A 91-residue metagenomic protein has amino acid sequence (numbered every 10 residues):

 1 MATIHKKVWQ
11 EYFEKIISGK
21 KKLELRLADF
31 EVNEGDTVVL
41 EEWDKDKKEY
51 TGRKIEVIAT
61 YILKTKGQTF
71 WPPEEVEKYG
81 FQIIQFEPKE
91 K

Functional and structural regions predicted by a protein language model:
M1-A28: Compositionally biased, charged N-terminal/linker segments
R26-D29, E87-K89: A structural micro-motif recognizing beta-strand termini and the immediately following turn/loop segments
D29, W43-K48: Short, charged beta-turn/beta-strand-edge "cap" motif at the junction between a beta-strand and an adjacent loop
K48-I62: Short beta-strand-centered aromatic/proline hotspots
I62-K91: Glycine- and charge-enriched low-complexity intrinsically disordered segments
